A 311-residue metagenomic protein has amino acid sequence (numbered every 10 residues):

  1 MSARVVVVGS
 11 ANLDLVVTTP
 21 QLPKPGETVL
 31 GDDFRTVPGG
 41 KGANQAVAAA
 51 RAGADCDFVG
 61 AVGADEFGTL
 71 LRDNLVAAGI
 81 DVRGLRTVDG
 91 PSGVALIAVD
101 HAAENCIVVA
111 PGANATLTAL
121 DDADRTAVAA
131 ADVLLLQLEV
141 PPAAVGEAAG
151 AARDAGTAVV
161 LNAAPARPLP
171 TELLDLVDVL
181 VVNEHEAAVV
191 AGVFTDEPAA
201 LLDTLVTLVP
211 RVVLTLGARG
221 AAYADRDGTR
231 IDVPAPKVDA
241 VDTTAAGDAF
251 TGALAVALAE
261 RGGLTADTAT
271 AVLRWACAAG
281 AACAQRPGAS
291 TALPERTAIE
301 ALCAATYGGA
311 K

Functional and structural regions predicted by a protein language model:
M1-A61, E66-L70, V76-A77, A240 (+1 more regions): Glycine-rich phosphate/adenosyl-contacting loop at the front of the ribokinase-like
M1-S2, P168, E197-K311: Conserved phosphate-binding/catalytic region of the ribokinase-like
R4, D132-V133, V179: Structural motif
V47, V94-A98, C106-I107, G220-A224: Short beta-strand scaffold segments in enzyme catalytic cores
E66-A78, I97-A98, A103, L173: Active-site-proximal loop->helix
N74-D89: A glycine-rich helix N-cap at a beta->alpha junction
T87, I97-V133, L138: Conserved phosphate-binding/catalytic loop of the ribokinase/pfkB sugar-kinase fold
G146, G150-D232: Conserved phosphate/ATP/ADP-binding segment of small-molecule kinases
